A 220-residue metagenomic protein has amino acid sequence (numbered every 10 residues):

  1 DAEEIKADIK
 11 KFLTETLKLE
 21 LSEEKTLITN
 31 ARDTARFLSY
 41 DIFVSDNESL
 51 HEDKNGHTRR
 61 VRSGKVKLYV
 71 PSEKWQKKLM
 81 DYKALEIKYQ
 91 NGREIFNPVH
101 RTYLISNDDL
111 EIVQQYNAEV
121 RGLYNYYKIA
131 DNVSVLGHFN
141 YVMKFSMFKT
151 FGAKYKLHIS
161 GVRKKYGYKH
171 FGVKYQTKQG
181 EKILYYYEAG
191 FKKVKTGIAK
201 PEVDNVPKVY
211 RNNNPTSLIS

Functional and structural regions predicted by a protein language model:
D1-S220: Non-catalytic terminal/accessory segments
